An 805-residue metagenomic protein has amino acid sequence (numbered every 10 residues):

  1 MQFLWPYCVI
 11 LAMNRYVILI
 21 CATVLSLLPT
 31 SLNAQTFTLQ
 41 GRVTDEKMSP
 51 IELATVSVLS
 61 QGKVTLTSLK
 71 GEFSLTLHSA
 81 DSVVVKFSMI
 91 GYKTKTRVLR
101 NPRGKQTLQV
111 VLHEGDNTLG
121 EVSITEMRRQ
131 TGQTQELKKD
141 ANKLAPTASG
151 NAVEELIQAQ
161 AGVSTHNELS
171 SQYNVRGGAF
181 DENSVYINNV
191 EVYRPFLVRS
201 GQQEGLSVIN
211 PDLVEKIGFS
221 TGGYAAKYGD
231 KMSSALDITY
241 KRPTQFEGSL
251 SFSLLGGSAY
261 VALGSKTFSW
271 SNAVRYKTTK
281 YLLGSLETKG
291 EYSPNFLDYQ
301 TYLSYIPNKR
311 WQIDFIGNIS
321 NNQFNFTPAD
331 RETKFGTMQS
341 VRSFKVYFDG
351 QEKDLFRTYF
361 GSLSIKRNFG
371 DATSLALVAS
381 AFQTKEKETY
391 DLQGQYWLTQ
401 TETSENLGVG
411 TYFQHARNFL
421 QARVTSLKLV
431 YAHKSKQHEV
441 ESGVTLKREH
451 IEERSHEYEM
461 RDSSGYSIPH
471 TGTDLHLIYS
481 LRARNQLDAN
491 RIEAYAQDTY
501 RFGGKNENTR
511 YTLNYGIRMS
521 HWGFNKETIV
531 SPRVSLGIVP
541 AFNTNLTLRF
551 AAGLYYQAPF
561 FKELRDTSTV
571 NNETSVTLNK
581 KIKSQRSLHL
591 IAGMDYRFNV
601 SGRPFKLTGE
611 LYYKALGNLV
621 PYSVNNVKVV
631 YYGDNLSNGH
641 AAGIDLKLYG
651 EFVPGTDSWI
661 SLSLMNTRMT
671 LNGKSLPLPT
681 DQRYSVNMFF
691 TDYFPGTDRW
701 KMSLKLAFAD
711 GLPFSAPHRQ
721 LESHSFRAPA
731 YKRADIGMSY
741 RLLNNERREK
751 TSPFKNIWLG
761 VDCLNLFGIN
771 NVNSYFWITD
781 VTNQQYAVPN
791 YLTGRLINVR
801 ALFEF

Functional and structural regions predicted by a protein language model:
R42-E46, A54-L59, K86-K93, P102-P146 (+2 more regions): Short, acidic, small-residue-rich periplasmic hinge/interaction motif at the N-terminus of Gram-negative outer-membrane
S74-T76, E191-F219: Short acidic/polar hinge/loop motifs at secondary-structure boundaries that mediate gating or recognition
S249, S253-Y276, K289-A329, E352-A381: Transmembrane beta-barrel wall of Gram-negative outer-membrane proteins
Y281, A329-D330, K334, A541-L590 (+3 more regions): Surface-exposed extracellular loop regions of Gram-negative outer-membrane beta-barrel proteins, predominantly
I306-N322, Q351-N525, T608-L611, W659: Face-selective signature of the C-terminal outer-membrane beta-barrel domain
S374-S380, K581-N635, H640, L759-L764 (+1 more regions): Membrane-embedded beta-barrel scaffold of Gram-negative outer-membrane proteins
N506-E507, Y612-A615, D634-S715: Gram-negative outer-membrane beta-barrel transporters
G655-S658, A707-S715, Y740-F805: C-terminal beta-signal and adjacent terminal beta-strands/loops of Gram-negative outer-membrane beta-barrel proteins
